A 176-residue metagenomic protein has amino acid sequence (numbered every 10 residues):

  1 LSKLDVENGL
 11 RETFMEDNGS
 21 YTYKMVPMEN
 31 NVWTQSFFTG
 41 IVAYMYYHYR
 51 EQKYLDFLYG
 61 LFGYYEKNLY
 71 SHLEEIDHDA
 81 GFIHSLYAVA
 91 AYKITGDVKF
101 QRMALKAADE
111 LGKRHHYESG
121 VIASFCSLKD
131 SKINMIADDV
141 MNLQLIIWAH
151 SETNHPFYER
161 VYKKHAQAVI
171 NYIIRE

Functional and structural regions predicted by a protein language model:
L1-E176: Glycan-recognition and catalytic cores of secretory/periplasmic carbohydrate-active enzymes
